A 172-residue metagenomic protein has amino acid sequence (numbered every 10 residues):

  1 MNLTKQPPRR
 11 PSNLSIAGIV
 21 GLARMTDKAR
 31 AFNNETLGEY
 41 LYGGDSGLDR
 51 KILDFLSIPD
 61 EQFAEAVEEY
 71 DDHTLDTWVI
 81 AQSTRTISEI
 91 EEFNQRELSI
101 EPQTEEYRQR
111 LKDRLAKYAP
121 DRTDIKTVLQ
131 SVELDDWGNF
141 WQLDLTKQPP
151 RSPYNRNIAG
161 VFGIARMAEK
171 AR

Functional and structural regions predicted by a protein language model:
M1-Q62, A66-E91, Q95-R96, R108 (+3 more regions): Polar, glycosylation-prone regions of secreted, cell-surface, and some intracellular proteins
